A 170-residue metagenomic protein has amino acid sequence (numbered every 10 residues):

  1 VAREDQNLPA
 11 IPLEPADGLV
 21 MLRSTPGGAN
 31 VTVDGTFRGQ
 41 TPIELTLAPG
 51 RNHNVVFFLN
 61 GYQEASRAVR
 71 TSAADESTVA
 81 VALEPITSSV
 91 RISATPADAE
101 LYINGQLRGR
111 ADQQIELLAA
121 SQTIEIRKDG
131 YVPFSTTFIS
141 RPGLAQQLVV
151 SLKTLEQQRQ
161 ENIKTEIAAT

Functional and structural regions predicted by a protein language model:
V1-T170: Short loop/turn and low-complexity linker motifs enriched in small/turn-promoting residues
